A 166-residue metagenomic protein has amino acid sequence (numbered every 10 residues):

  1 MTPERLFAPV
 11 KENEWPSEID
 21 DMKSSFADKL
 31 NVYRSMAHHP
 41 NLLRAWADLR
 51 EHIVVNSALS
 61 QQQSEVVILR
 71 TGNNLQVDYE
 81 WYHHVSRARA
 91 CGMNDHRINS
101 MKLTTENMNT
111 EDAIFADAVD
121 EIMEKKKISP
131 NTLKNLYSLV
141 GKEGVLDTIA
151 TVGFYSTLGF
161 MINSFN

Functional and structural regions predicted by a protein language model:
M1-N166: Hydrophobic alpha-helical segments
